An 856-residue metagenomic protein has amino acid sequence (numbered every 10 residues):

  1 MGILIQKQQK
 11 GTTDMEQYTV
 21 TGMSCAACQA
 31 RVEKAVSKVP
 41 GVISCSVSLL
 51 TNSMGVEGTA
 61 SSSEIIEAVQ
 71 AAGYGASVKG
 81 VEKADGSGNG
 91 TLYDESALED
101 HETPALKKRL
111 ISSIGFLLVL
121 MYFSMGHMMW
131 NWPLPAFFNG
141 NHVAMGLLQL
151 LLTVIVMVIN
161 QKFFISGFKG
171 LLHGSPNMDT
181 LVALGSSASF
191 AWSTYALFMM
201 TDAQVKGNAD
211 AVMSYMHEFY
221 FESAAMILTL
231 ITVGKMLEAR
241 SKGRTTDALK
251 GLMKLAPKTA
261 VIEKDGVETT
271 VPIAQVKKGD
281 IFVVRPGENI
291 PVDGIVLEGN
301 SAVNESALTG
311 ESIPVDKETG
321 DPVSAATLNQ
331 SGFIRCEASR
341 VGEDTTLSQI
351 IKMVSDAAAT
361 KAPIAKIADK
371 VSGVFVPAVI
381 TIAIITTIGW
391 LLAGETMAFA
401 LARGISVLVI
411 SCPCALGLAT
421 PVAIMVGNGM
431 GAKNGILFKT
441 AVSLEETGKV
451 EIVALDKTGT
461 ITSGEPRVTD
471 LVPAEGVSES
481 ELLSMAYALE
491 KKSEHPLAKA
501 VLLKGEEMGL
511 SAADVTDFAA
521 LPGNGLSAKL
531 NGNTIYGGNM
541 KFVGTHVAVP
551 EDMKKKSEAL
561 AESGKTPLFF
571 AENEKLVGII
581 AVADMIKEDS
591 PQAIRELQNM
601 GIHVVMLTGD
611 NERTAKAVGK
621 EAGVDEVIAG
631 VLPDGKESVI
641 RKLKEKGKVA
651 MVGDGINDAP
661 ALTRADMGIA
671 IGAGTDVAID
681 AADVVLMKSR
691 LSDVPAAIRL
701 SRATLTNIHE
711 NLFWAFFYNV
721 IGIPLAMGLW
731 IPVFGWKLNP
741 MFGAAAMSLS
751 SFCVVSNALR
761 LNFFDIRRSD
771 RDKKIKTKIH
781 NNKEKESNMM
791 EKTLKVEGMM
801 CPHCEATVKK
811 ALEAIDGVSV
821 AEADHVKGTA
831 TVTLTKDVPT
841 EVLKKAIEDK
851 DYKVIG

Functional and structural regions predicted by a protein language model:
M1-A144, K169, V267-E268, S348 (+2 more regions): Flexible metal-binding regulatory segments at protein termini and peripheral loops
P40-E57, S62, E218-F219, K250-D344 (+3 more regions): Conserved cytosolic catalytic loops of P-type ATPases
A105-T259, K370, G735-L738: Transmembrane helix-loop-helix hairpins at the membrane interface
K108, T327, G448-L455, I461-E494 (+3 more regions): ATP-driven catalytic headpiece of P-type ATPases
M129-V143, L172, A191, M430 (+8 more regions): Membrane-embedded alpha-helical bundles of multi-pass transporters
M200-A203, A209-A211, A225-P286, K317 (+6 more regions): Juxtamembrane coupling segments of multi-pass membrane pumps/enzymes
L308, I367, A402, A415-L489 (+5 more regions): Conserved catalytic phosphorylation-site environment of P-type ATPases
V450, L530-G532, G564-T566, E572-E710 (+1 more regions): Conserved ATP-binding TGD loop and adjacent catalytic N/P-domain core of P-type ATPases
